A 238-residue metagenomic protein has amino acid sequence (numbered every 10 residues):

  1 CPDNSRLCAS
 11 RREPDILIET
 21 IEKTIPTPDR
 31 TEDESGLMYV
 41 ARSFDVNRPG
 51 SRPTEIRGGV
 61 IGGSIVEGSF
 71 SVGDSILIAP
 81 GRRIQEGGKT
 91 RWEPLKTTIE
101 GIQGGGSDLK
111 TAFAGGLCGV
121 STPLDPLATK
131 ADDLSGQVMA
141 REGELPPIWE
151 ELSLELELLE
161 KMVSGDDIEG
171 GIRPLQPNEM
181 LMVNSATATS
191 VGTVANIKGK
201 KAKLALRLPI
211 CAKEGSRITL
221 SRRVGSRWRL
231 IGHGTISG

Functional and structural regions predicted by a protein language model:
C1-L134, V138, G143-L145, E150-L158: Conserved catalytic-core segments of large NTP-driven translation/proteostasis enzymes
D125-G238: C-terminal effector modules of nucleic-acid-centric enzymes and ribosome-associated factors
